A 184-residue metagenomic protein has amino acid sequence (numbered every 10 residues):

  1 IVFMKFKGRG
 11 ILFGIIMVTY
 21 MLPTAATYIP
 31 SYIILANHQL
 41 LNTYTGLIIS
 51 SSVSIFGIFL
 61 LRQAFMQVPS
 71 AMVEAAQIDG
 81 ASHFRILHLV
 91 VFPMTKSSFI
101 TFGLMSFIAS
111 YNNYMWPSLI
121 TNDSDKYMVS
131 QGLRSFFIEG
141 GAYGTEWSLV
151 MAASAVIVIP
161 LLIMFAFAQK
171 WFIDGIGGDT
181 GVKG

Functional and structural regions predicted by a protein language model:
V2-G184: A structural signal for multi-pass alpha-helical bundles of membrane permease subunits that mediate small-molecule
